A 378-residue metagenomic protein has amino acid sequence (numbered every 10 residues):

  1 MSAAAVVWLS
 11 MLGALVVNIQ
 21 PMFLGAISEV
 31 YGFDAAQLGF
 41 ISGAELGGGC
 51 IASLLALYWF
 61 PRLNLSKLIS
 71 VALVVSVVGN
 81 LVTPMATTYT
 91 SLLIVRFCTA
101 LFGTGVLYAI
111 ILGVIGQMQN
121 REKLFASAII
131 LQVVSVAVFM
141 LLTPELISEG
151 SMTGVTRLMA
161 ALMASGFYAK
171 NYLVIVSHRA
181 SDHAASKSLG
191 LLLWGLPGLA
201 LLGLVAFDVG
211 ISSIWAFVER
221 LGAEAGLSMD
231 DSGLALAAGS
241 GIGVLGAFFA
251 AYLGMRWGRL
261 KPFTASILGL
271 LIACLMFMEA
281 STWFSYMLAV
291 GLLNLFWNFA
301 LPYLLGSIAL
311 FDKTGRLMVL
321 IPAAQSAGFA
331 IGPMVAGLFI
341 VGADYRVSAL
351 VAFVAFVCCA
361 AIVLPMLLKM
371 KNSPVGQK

Functional and structural regions predicted by a protein language model:
Q20-P21, L196-A237: Extracytoplasmic gate region of multi-pass secondary transporters
I51-T87: Conserved MFS/SLC helix-loop-helix module at the cytosolic interface between two early adjacent transmembrane helices
A52-L65, G246-R259, I340: Helix-to-loop junctions at the C-terminal end of transmembrane segments in multipass secondary transporters
S91-V106, V205, S285-F299: Hydrophobic core of transmembrane alpha-helices in multi-pass small-molecule transporters, especially MFS/SLC-type
F97-L131: Cytoplasmic helix-loop-helix junction between adjacent transmembrane helices in 12-TM secondary transporters
L142-I147, V155, M159-D182, I362-L367: C-terminal membrane-cytosol helix-exit motif in multi-pass small-molecule transporters
W257-L304: C-terminal transmembrane helical hairpin of 12-TM major facilitator-type secondary transporters
F311-Y345, A352: A late C-terminal transmembrane helix in Major Facilitator Superfamily
